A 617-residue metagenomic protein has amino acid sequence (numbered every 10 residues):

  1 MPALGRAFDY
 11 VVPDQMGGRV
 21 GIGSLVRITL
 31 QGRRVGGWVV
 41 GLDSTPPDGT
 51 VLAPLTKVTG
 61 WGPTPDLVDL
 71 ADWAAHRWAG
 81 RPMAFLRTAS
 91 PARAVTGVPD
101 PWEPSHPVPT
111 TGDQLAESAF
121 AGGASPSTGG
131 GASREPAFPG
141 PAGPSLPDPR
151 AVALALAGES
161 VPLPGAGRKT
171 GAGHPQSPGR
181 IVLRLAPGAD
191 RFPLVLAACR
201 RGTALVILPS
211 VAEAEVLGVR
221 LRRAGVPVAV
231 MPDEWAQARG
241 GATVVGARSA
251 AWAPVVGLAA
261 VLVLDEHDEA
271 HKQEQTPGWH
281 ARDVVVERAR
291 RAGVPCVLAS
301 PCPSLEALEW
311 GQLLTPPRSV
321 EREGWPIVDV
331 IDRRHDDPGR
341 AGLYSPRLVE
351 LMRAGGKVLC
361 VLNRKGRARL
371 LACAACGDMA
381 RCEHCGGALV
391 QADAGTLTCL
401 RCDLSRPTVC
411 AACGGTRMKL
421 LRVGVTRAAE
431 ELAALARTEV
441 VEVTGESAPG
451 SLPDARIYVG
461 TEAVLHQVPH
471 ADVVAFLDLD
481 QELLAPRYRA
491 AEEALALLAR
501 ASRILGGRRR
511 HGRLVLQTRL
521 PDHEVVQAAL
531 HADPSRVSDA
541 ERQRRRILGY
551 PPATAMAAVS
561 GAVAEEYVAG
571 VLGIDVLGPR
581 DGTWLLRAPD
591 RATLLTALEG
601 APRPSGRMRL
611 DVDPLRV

Functional and structural regions predicted by a protein language model:
M1-D329, R334, G342, R353-A354 (+6 more regions): Accessory, non-ATPase domains that flank or precede helicase/AAA+ motor cores in DNA-metabolism machines
I22-R27, P303, P346-E350, A354-G356 (+3 more regions): C-terminal helicase module of SF1/SF2 nucleic-acid helicases/translocases
W61-T64, G188, I207, V211 (+8 more regions): Conserved phosphate/pyrophosphate-binding and hydrolysis machinery centered on Walker-type P-loop NTPases, extending
L205-I207, A229, L359, A411 (+3 more regions): Conserved beta-strand elements of the Class I
E215-G225, A375-D378, H384, A429 (+1 more regions): Conserved helicase motor "Helicase C" RecA-like lobe of SF1/SF2 P-loop NTPases
A224-D233, H384, R437-E446: Conserved RecA-like helicase motor-core motifs
L313-H384, L530-A532: Conserved helicase motor core of P-loop NTPases
R353-E431: Cys/His-rich short segments
